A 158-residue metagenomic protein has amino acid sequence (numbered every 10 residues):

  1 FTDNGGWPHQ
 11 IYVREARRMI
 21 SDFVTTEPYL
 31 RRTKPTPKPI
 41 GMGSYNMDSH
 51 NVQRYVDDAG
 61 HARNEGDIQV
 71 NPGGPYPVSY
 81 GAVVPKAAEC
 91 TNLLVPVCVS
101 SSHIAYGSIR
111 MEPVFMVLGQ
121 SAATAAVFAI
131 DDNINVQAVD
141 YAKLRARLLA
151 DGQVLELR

Functional and structural regions predicted by a protein language model:
F1-R158: Flavin (FAD/FMN)-binding glycine-rich loop and adjacent Rossmann-like elements that form
